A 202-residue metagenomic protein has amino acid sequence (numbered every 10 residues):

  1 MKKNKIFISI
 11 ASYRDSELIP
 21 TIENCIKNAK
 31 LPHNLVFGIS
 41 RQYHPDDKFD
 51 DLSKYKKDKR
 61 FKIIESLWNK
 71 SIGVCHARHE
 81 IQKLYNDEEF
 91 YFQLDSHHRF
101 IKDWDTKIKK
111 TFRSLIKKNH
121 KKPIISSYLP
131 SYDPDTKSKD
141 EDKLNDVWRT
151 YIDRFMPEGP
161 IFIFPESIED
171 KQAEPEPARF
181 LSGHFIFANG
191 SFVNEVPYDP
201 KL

Functional and structural regions predicted by a protein language model:
M1-L202: Catalytic cores of eukaryotic secretory-pathway lumenal/extracellular enzymes that build and remodel glycoconjugates
